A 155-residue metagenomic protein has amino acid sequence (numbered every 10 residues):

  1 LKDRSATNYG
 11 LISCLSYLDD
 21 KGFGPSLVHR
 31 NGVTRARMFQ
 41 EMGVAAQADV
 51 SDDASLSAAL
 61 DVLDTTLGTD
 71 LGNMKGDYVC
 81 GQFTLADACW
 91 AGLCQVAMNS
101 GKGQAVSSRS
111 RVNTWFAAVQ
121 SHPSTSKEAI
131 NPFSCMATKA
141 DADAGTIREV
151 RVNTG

Functional and structural regions predicted by a protein language model:
L1-M74, Q82, G155: GST-like domain detector, emphasizing the conserved glutathione-binding G-site in the N-terminal thioredoxin-like
D19-F23, G43-A46, L93, M98 (+2 more regions): A generic structural signal for secondary-structure junctions that act as hinges or helix/strand caps at the edges
H29-R30, K127-M136: Short, flexible loop/turn segments with low-complexity composition
Q40-G43, Q120, F133: Surface-exposed, low-hydrophobicity beta-strand/loop segments enriched in small/polar/acidic residues
Q47-V50, N99-S100, A140-D141: Secretory-pathway/luminal and periplasmic proteins that interact with or process carbohydrate-rich
Y78-V119, S126-A129: GST superfamily/GST-like fold recognition
P132-G155: Acidic/histidine-enriched, glycine/proline-rich intrinsically disordered or flexible terminal extensions
